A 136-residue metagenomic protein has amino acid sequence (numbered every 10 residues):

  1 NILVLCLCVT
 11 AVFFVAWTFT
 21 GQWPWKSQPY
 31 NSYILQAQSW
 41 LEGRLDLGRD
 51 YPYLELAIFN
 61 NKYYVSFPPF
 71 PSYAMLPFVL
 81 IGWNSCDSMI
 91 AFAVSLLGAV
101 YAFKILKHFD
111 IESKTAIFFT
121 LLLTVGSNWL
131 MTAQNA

Functional and structural regions predicted by a protein language model:
N1-Q28, A116: Start-transfer (signal-anchor) and selected internal transmembrane alpha helices of multi-pass inner/ER membrane
A16, T20, V79, F103-D110: Membrane-water interface at transmembrane helix exits
P29, Y33, S66, F70 (+2 more regions): Hydrophobic (often cysteine-bearing) scaffold residues that line and stabilize catalytic clefts of nucleotide/cofactor
Y33-Y63, F70: Extracytosolic helix-loop segments that constitute the early lumenal/periplasmic catalytic or substrate-binding loops
N60-A91: Juxtamembrane segments of multi-pass membrane glycosylation machinery that transfer sugars from lipid-linked donors
C86-I111: Transmembrane-helix motifs of polytopic, lipid-linked glycan transferases
F103-W129: Transmembrane-helix signature of polytopic, membrane-embedded enzymes that assemble or transfer cell-envelope glycans
Q134-A136: Short acidic/glycine- and proline-prone juxtamembrane loop motifs at membrane-interface regions of multi-pass membrane
